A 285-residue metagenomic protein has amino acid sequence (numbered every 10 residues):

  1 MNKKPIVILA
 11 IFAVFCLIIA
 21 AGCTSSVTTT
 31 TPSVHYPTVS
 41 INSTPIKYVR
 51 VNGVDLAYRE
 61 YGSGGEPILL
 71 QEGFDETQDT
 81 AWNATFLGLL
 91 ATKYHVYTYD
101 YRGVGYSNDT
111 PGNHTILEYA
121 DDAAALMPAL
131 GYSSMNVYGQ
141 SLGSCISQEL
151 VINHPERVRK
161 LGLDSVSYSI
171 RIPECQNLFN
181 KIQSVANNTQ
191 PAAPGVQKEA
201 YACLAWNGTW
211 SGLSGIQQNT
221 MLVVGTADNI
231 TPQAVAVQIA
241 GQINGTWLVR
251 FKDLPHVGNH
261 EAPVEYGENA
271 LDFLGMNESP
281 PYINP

Functional and structural regions predicted by a protein language model:
M1-T38: Secretory targeting signatures
V54-Y106: Conserved HGGG/HGGXW glycine-rich cap/lid loop of the alpha/beta-hydrolase fold
L117-M135: Conserved acidic catalytic loop of the alpha/beta-hydrolase fold
S133-S169: Conserved hydrolase catalytic core segment
V196-G212: Active-site nucleophile elbow and catalytic-triad environment of alpha/beta-hydrolase enzymes
I216, L222-V224, D228: Short beta-strand/loop motif that positions the catalytic acidic residue of the alpha/beta-hydrolase fold
A227-T231, H256: Acidic catalytic loop of the alpha/beta-hydrolase fold
L254-G267: Catalytic histidine-centered segment of alpha/beta-hydrolase-like enzymes
